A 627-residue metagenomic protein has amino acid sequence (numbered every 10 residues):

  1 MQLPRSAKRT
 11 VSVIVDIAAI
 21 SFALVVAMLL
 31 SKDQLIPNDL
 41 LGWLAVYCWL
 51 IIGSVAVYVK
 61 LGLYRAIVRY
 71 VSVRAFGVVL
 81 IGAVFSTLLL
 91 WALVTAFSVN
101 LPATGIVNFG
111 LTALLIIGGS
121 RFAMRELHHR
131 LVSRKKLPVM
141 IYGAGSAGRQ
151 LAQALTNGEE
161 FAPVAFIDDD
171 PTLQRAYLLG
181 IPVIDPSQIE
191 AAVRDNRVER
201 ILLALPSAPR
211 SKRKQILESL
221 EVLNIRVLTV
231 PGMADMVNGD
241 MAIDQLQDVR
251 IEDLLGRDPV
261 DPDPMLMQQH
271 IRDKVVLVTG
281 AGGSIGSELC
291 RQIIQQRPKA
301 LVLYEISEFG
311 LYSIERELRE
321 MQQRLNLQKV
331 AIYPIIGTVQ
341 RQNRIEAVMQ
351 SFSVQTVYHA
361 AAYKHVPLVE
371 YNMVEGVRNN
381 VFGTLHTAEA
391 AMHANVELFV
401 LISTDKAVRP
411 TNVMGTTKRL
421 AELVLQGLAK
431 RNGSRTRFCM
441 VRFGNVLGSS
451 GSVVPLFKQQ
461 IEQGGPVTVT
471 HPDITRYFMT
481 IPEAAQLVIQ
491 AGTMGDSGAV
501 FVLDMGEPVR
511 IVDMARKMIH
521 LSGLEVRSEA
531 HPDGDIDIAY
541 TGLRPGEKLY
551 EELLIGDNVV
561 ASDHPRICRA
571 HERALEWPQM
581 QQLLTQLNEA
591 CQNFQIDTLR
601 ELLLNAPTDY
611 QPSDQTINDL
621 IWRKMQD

Functional and structural regions predicted by a protein language model:
M1-K135, Q174-Y177, L203, V222 (+1 more regions): Signature of alpha-helical transmembrane segments in polytopic membrane proteins
K32-Q34, M124-N238, I306-E315, Y333 (+1 more regions): A solvent-exposed beta-alpha-beta segment
P186-S187, R213-V275, M392: Flexible, Lys/Arg-rich cytosolic regulatory linkers and terminal tails that connect or flank
K214-L228, A300-S307, S351, Y371-L398: NAD(P)-cofactor binding segment of oxidoreductase domains
D261, L266-H270, G427-D627: Strand-loop microenvironment adjacent to phosphate/nucleotide-handling motifs in alpha/beta enzyme folds
V276-I293: N-terminal Rossmann NAD(P)H-binding glycine-rich loop of SDR-like oxidoreductase domains
Y333-T356: Conserved Rossmann-fold cofactor-binding substructure of NAD(P)-dependent oxidoreductases
H359, Y363-V366, E370-L423: Conserved Rossmann-fold NAD(P)-dependent oxidoreductase catalytic core, especially the SDR/UDP-sugar
